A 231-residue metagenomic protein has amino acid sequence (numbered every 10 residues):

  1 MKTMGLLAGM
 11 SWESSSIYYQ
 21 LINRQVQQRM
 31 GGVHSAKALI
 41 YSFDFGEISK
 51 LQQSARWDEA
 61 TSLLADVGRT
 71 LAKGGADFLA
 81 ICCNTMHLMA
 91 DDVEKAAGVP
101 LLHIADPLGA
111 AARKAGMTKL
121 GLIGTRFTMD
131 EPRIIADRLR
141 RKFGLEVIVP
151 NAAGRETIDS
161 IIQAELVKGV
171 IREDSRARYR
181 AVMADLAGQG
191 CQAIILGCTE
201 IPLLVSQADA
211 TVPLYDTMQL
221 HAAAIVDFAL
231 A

Functional and structural regions predicted by a protein language model:
M1-A231: Non-catalytic structural scaffold of enzyme domains
